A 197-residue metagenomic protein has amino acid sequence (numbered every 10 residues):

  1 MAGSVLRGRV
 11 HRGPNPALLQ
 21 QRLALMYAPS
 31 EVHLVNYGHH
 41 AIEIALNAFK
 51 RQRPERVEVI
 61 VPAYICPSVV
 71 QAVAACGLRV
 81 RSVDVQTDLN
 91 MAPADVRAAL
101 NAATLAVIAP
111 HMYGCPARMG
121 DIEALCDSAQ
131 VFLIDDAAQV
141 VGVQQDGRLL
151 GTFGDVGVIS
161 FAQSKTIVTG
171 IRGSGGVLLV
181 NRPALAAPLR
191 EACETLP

Functional and structural regions predicted by a protein language model:
M1-P14: N-terminal "arm"/small-domain region of PLP-dependent enzymes with the aminotransferase-like
P16-E58, P67, A72-A74, S82: Phosphate-binding glycine-rich loop
R22, V32, A72-C76, A99 (+1 more regions): Alpha-helical structural signal in soluble globular domains
L34, V61, A109: A short beta-strand submotif of the Rossmann-like class I SAM-dependent methyltransferase core that lines
V61, S82, L133-D135: Hydrophobic residues in well-ordered beta-strands that form the structural core
R79-D88: Short beta-strand->loop structural element characteristic of the AMP-binding/adenylate-forming
D88-A187: Active-site phosphate-binding strand-loop segment of PLP-dependent enzymes
P183-P197: Active-site C-terminal subdomain of aminotransferase-like
